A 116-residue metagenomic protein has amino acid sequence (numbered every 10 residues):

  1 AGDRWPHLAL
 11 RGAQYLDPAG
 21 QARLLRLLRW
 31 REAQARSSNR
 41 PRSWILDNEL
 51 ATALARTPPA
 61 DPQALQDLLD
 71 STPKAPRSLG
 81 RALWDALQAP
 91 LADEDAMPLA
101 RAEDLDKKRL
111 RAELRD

Functional and structural regions predicted by a protein language model:
A1-D116: Accessory DNA-binding and partner-docking regions appended to nucleic-acid-acting proteins, especially the terminal
